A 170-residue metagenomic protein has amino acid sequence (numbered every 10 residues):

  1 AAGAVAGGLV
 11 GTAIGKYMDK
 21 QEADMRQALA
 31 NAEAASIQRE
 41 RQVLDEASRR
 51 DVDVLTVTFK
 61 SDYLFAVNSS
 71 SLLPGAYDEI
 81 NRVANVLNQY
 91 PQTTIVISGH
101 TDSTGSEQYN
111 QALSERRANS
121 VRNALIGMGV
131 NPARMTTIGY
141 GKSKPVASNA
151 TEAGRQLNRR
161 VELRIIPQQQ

Functional and structural regions predicted by a protein language model:
A1-D24: Short, low-complexity, glycine-enriched hydrophobic/amphipathic alpha-helices that associate with lipid bilayers
A2-G3, M18, S69-Y77, Q111-S114 (+1 more regions): Solvent-exposed, acidic/flexible segments
T12-I14, L64-L73, E107-N110: Second-shell loop/turn segments in exported
D19-V54: Amphipathic, membrane-active segments
Q21, M25, A76-E79, V83 (+3 more regions): Stable alpha-helical elements in mature extracytoplasmic
R50, L64-S98, I126-G127, Q156-N158 (+1 more regions): Periplasmic peptidoglycan-binding/anchoring modules of Gram-negative envelope and division proteins
L55-K60: Short, aliphatic-rich beta-strand segments
S98-Q168: Periplasmic OmpA-like peptidoglycan-binding domain that tethers envelope proteins to the cell wall
